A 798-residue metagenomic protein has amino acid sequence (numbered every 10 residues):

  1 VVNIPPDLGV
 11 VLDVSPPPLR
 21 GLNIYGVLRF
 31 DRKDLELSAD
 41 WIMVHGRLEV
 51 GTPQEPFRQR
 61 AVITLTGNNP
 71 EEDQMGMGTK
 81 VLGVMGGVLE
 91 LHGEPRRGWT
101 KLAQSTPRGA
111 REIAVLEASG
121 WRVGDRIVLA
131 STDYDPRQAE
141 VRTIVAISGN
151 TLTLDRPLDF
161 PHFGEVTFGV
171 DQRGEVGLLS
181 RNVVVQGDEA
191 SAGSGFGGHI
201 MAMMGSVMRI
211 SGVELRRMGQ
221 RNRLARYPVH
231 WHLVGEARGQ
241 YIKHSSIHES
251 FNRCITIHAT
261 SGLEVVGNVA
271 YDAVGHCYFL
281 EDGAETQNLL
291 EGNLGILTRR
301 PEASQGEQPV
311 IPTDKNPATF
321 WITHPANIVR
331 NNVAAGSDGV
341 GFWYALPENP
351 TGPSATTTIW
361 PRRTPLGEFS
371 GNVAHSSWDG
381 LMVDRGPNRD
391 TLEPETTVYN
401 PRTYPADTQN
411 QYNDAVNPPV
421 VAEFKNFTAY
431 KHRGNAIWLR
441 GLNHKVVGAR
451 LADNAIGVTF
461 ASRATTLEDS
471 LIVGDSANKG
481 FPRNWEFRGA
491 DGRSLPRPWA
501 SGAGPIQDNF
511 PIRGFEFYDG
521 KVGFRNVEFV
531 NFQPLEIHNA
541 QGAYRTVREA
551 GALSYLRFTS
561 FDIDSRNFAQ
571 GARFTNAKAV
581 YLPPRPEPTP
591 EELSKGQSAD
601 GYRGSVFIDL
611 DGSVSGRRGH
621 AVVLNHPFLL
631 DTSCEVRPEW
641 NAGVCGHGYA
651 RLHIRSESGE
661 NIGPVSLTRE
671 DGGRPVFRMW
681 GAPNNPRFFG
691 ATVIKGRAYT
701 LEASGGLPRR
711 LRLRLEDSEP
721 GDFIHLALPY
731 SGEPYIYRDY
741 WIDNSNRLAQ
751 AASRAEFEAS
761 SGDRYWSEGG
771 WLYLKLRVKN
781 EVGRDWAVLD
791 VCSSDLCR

Functional and structural regions predicted by a protein language model:
V1-K80, G86-E94, G98-A103, P107-V123 (+15 more regions): Extracellular beta-sheet-rich ligand-binding/adhesion modules
V2, T100-P107, T143-A146, R754-S767: Short, exposed beta-strand/loop patches in secreted or surface proteins that constitute
V2-K101, W121, D125-D135, A139-R142 (+13 more regions): Extracellular beta-helix/beta-solenoid repeat scaffolds
L22, V27, K33, D40-I42 (+29 more regions): Solvent-exposed loop/turn tips at the surfaces of repeat/solenoid architectures
G51-T79, P95-A103, L179-G193, L215-Q240 (+10 more regions): Acidic/polar low-complexity surface segments
R111-L116, I144-H162, E768-R777: A generic structural motif
T143-F160, P361-W378, D390, P394-A406 (+7 more regions): C-terminal, active-site-flanking charged/polar segments
D469-S476, P482-R798: C-terminal accessory/interaction regions of large nucleic acid-associated machines
